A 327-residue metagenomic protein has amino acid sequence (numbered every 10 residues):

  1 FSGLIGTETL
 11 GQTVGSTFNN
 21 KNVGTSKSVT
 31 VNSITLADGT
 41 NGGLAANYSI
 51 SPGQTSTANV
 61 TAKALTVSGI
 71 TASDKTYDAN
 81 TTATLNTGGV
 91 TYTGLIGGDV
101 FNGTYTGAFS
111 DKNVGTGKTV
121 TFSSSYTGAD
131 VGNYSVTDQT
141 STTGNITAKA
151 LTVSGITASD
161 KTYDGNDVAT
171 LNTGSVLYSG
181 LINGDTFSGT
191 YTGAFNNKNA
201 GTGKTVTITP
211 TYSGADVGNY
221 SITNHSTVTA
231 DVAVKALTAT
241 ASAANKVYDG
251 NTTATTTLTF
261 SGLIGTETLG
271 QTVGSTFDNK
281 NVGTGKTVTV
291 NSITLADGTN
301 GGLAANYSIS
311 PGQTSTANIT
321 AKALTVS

Functional and structural regions predicted by a protein language model:
F1-S327: Short loop/turn motifs that initiate or flank beta-strands
